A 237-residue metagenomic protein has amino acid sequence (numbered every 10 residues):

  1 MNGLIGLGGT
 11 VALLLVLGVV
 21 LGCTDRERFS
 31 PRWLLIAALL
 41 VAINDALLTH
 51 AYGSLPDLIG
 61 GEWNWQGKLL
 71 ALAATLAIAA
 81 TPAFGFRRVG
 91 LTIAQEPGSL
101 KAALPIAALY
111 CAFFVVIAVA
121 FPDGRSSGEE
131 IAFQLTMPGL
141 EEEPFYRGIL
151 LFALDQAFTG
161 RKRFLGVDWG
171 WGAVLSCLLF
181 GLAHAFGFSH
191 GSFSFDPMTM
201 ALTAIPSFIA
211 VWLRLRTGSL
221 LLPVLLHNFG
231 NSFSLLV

Functional and structural regions predicted by a protein language model:
M1-G85, G187, G191-S194, S232-V237: N-terminal, membrane-interfacial amphipathic/helix-forming hydrophobic leader that caps and precedes the first
G6-V16, Y110-V237: Transmembrane helix-loop-helix hairpins at the membrane interface of multi-pass integral membrane proteins
L21-L34, R88-G98, F158-V167: Membrane-interface helix-boundary motifs at transmembrane edges
P31-D45, P97-Y110, G170-V174: Transmembrane alpha-helical segments of multi-pass membrane proteins
G53-P144, D155-R161: Juxtamembrane helix-loop-helix connectors linking adjacent transmembrane helices in multi-pass membrane enzymes
